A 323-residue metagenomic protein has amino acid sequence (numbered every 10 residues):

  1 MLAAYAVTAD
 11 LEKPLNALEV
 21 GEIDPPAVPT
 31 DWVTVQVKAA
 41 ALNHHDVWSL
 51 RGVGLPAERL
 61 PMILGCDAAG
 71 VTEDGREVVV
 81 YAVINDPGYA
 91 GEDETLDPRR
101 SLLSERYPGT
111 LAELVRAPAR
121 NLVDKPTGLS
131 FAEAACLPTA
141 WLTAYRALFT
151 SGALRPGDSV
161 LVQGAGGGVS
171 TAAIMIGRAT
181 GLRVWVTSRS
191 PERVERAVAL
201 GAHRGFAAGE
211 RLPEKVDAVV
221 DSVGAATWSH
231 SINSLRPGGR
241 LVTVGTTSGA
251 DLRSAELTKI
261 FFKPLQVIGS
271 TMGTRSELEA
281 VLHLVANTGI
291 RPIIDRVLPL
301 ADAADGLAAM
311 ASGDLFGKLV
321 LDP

Functional and structural regions predicted by a protein language model:
M1-L2, P213, I290-I293, D305-P323: C-terminal capping/lid region of NAD(P)-dependent oxidoreductase domains
D24-A41, V53-E92, L103-P108, G128: Glycine-rich beta-strand-centered segment in the early N-terminal region that forms part of a ligand/cofactor-binding
E77, A132-E210: Mid-domain Rossmann-like dinucleotide-binding core that forms the NAD(H)/NADP(H) cofactor-binding site
V79, V219-V220, V242: N-terminal Rossmann-like NAD(P) cofactor-binding module of classical short-chain dehydrogenase/reductase
A82-G164: NAD(P)H dinucleotide-binding glycine-rich loop of Rossmann-like/cofactor-binding domains, especially the beta1-alpha1
T180, A226-I293, D322-P323: Glycine-rich phosphate-binding loop and adjacent beta-alpha segment of Rossmann(oid) nucleotide-cofactor-binding
T187-P191, S222, G245, T271: N-terminal Rossmann-fold cofactor-binding loop
R211-V219: A short acidic, Gly/Pro-enriched loop at the edge of an enzyme's catalytic core that lines a small-molecule cofactor
